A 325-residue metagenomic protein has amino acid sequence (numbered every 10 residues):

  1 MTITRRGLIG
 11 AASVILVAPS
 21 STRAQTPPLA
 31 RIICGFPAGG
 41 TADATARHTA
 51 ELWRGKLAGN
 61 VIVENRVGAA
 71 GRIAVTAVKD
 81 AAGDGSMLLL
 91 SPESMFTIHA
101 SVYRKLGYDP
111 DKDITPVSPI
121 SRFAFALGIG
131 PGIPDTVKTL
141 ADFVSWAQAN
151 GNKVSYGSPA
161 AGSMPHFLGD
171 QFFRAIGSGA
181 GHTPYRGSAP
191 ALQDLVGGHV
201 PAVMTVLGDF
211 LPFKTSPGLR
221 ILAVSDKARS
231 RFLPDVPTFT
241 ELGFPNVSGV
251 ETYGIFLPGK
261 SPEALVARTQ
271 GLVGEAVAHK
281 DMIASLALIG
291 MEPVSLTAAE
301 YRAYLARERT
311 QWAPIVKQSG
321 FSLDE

Functional and structural regions predicted by a protein language model:
M1-G7: Bacterial N-terminal signal peptides that target proteins for export
G7-A24: N-terminal export signals
A24-K112, K153, S178-M204, S322-E325: N-terminal (or domain-start) structured segment
P27-L29, R174-S178, E263-E325: An extracytoplasmic/periplasmic, membrane-proximal ligand-sensing/linker region
D80-S86, S101-P190, F239, T252-S285: Hinge/capping helix and adjacent helix->loop/strand transition within the periplasmic-binding protein
S94-K105, Q171-A175, A202-V236: A ligand-binding cleft/hinge motif common to bilobed small-molecule-binding domains
R122, F210-A278, R307-T310, D324: C-terminal lobe and pocket-closing loops of periplasmic/extracytoplasmic Venus-flytrap solute-binding proteins
